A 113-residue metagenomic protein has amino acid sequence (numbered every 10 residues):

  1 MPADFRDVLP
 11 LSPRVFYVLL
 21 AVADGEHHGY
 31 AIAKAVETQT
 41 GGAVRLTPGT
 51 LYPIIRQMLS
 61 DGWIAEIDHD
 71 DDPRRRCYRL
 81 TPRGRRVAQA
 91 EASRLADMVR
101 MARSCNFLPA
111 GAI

Functional and structural regions predicted by a protein language model:
M1-P2: Long, low-complexity, charged/polar intrinsically disordered regions in eukaryotic proteins
R6-T50, D71: N-terminal helix-turn-helix DNA-binding core of bacterial DNA-binding proteins
Y17-L20, K34, R56, Q89 (+1 more regions): A cross-family signal for key residues in well-ordered alpha-helices that form functional helical elements
L51-Y52, Q57-M58: Basic amphipathic alpha-helical segments that dock to polyanions
L59-R74, R79: Beta-hairpin "wing" of winged helix-turn-helix
P73-E91: Basic, amphipathic "hinge/linker" alpha-helix immediately C-terminal to the N-terminal HTH DNA-binding motif
R86-I113: Amphipathic alpha-helical dimerization/coiled-coil segments that flank or bridge DNA-binding/regulatory modules
